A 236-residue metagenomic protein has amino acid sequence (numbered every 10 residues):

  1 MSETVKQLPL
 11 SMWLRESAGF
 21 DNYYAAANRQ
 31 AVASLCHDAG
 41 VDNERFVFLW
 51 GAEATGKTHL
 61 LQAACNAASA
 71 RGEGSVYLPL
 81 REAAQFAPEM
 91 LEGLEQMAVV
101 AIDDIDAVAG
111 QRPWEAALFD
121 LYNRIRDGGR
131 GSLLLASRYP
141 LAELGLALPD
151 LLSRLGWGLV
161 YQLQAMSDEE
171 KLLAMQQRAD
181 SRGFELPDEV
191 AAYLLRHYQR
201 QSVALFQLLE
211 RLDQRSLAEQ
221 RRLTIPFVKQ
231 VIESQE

Functional and structural regions predicted by a protein language model:
M1-H37, L217-E236: A short, basic N-terminal segment
N43-L61: Walker A/P-loop nucleotide-binding motif
S69-V99: AAA+/P-loop NTPase substrate/partner-engagement loops
E89-L134: Conserved nucleotide-sensing/catalytic segment adjacent to the nucleotide-binding pocket in NTP-handling enzymes
L141-G156: Short regulatory helix/loop adjacent to the ATP-binding pocket of P-loop NTPases
A142, G158-E170: Conserved AAA+ ATPase "SRH/arginine-finger" region at the nucleotide-binding site
E185-H197: Short conserved motifs of the RecA-like P-loop NTPase core
Y198-L212: The conserved phosphate-sensing helix
